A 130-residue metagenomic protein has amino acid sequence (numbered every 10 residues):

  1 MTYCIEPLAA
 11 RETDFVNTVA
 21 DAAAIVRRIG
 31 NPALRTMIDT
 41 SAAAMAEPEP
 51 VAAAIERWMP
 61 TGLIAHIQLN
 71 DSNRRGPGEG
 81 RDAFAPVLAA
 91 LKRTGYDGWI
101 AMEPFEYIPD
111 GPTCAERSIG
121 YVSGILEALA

Functional and structural regions predicted by a protein language model:
P7-D14: Surface-exposed cleft-lining segments at the edges of enzyme active sites
V16-A130: Histidine-acidic metal/acid-base catalytic patches
